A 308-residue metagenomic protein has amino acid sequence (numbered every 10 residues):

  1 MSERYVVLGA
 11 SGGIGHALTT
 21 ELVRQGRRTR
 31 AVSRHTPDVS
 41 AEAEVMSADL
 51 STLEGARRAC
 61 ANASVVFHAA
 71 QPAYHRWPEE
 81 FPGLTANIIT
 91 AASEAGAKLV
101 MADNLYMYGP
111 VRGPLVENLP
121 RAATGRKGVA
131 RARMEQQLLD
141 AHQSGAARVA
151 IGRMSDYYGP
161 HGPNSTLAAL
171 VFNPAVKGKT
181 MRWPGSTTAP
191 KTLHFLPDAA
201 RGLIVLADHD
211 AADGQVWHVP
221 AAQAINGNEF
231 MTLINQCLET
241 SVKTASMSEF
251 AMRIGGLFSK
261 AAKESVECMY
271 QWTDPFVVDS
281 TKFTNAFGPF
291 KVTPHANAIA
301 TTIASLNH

Functional and structural regions predicted by a protein language model:
S2-E3, G202-S265, S280, N285 (+1 more regions): Mid/C-terminal beta-alpha module of Rossmann-like enzyme folds, strongest in SDR-family dehydrogenases/epimerases
E3-Q25: N-terminal Rossmann NAD(P)H-binding glycine-rich loop of SDR-like oxidoreductase domains
H35-A95: NAD(P)H-binding glycine-rich loop region in Rossmannoid oxidoreductase-like domains and their noncatalytic homologs
H75, L105-L115, Y157-N164: Conserved catalytic-site region of short-chain dehydrogenase/reductase
P78-P82, G113, T124-Q136, G162-A169 (+3 more regions): Short-chain dehydrogenase/reductase
A86-R133: Conserved Rossmann-fold NAD(P)-dependent oxidoreductase catalytic core, especially the SDR/UDP-sugar
N104, Q136-H161: Conserved beta-loop-beta element that borders a ligand/cofactor-binding pocket
P163-L170, P184-A207, G214-H218: Substrate-positioning beta->alpha
